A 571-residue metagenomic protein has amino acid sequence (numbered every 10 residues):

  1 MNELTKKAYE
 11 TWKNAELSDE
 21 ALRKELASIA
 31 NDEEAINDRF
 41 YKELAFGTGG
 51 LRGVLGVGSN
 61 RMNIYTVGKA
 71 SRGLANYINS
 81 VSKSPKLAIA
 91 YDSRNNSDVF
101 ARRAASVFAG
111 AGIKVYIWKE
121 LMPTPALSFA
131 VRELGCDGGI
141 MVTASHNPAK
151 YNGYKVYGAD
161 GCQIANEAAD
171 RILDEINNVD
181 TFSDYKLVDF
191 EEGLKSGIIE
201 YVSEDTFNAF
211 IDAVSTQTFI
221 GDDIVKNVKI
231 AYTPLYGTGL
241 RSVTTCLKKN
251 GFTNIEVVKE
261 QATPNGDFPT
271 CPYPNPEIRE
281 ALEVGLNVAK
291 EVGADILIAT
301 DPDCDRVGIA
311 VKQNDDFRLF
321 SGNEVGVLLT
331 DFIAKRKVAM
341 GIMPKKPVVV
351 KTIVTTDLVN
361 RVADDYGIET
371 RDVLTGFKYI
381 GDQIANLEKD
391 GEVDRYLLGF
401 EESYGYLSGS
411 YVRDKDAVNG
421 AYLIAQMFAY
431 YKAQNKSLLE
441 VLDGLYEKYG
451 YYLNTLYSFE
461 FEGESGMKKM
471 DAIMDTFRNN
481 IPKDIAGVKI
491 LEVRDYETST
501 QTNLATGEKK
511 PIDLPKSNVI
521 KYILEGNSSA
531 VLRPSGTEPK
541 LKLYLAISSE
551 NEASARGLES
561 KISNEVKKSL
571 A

Functional and structural regions predicted by a protein language model:
E3-A104, A111, G193, I199-V228 (+1 more regions): An N-terminal, well-structured beta->alpha segment
L17, A35-F40, L44, N152-A281 (+1 more regions): Gly/Ser/Thr-enriched, mixed-charge loops and adjacent short helices that form phosphate/oxyanion-binding elements
F40-N60, A144-S145, P234-C246, P302 (+3 more regions): Conserved phosphate/anionic-ligand binding catalytic regions in large, soluble enzymes, centered on
K86-D92, K229-Y232, R241, K312 (+2 more regions): Short glycine-rich or small-residue beta-strand-to-loop segments that form or flank ligand, phosphate, metal/Fe-S
A88-Y151, K249, T253-I309: N-terminal small/polar loop signature for handling phosphorylated ligands or for N-terminal nucleophile
A159-C162, D174, D180-T181, N287-K351 (+1 more regions): Replace "Mg2+/Mn2+-dependent" with "divalent metal-dependent
K290, A294-I296, R336, M340-R533 (+3 more regions): Phosphate-binding and adjacent anionic-ligand microenvironments
